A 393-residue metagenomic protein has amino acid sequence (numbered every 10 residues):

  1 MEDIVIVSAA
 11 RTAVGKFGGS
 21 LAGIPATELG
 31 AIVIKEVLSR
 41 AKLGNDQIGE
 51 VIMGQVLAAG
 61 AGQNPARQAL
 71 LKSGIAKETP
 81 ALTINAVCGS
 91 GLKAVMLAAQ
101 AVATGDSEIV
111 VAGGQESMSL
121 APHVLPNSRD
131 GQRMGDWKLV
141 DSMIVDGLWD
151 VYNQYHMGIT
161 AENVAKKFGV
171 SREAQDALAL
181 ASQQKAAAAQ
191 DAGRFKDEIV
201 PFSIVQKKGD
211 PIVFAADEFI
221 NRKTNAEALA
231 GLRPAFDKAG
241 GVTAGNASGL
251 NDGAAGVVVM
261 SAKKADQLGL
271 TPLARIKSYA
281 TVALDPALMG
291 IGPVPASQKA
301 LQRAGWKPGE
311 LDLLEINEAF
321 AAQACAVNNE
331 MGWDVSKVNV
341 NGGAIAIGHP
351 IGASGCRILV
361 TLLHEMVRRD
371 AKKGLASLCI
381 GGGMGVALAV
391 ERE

Functional and structural regions predicted by a protein language model:
M1-A61, P65-S73, P80, T160-R172 (+5 more regions): Conserved active-site "lid/cap" helical segment
M1-I24, A226-I291, P295, R303 (+3 more regions): Condensing-enzyme catalytic core mediating Claisen C-C bond formation in acyl metabolism
R11-T12, G23-I32, R40, A174-Q267 (+1 more regions): N-terminal extracellular/periplasmic Venus flytrap/periplasmic-binding protein-like
D46-G54, P80-N85, V110-Q115, A174-A181 (+5 more regions): Beta-strand segments within the central parallel beta-sheet cores of soluble alpha/beta enzyme folds
Q55-I109, Y152-H156, K223-G249, E330-L362 (+1 more regions): Conserved catalytic cysteine-centered active-site region of acyl-thioester-dependent Claisen-condensing enzymes
A86-E116, I159, A165-R194, G256-K263 (+3 more regions): Active-site-proximal alpha-helical scaffold in enzymes
I109-N163: Flexible glycine-/small-residue-enriched beta->alpha junction loops that bind anionic phosphate/pyrophosphate groups
I159-E162, F195-E198, Q206-K207, K277-A346: Active-site pocket-lining segment
